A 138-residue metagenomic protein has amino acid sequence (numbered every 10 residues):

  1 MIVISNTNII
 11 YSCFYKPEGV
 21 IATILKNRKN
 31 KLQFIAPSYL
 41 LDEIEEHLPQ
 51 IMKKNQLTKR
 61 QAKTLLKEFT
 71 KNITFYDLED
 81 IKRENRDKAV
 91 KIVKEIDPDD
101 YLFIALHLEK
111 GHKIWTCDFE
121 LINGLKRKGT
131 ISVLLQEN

Functional and structural regions predicted by a protein language model:
M1-A36: Short, well-structured N-terminal submotif of metal-dependent ribonuclease cores
I10, L41, L121-I122: A generic structural signal for short hydrophobic patches within well-formed alpha-helices
K16-P17, H47, R127-K128: Residue-level signal for well-ordered alpha-helical positions
I21-L25, K63-L66, F103-I104, I122: Short amphipathic alpha-helical segments and helix-helix/interface helices
N27-K31, I35-D87: PIN-domain endoribonuclease scaffold, especially VapC-family toxins
A36, I104, L108-N138: Acidic, PIN/NYN-like endoribonuclease modules and their adjacent C-terminal/linker elements
T74-F119: Active-site neighborhoods of divalent-metal-dependent phosphate/nucleic-acid chemistry enzymes
